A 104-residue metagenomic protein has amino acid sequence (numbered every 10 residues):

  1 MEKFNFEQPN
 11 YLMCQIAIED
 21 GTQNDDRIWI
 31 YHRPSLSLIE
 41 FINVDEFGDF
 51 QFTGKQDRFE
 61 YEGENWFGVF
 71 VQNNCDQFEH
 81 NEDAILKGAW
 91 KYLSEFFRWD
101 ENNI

Functional and structural regions predicted by a protein language model:
M1-H32, K55-A84: Negatively charged, low-complexity tracts enriched in Asp/Glu with abundant Ser/Thr
P34-L36: Glycine-centered tight beta-turn/hairpin loop motif at sheet-sheet or coil-to-beta transitions
E40-V44: Short beta-strand micro-motifs enriched in acidic
E46-T53: Amphipathic N-proximal alpha-helical interface segments
N74-I104: Ampiphathic alpha-helical segments that act as solvent-exposed interaction surfaces
